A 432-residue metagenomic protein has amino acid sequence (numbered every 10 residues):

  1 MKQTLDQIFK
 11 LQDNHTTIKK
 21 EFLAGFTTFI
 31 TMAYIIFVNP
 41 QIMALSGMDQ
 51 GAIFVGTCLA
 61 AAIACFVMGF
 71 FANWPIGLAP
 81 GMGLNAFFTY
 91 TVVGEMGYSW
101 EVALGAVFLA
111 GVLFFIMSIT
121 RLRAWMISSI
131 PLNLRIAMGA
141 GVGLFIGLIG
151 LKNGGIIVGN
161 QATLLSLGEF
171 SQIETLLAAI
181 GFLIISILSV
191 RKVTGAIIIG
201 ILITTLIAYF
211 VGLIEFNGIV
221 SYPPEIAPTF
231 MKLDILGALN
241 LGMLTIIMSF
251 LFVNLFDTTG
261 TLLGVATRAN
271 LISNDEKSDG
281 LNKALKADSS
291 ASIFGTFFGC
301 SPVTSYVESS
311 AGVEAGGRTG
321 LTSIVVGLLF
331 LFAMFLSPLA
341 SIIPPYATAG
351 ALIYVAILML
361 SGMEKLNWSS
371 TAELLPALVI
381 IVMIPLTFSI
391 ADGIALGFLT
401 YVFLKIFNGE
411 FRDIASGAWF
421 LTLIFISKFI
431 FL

Functional and structural regions predicted by a protein language model:
M1-A52, L165-L167, I199-N282, L423-S427: Helix-loop-helix hairpins and the membrane-proximal interhelical loops of multi-pass alpha-helical transport proteins
K2-N39, A60, P80-G139, T267-M363: Helix-loop-helix junctions within the multi-pass membrane cores of secondary transporters/permeases
F22, I42, M126, G195 (+3 more regions): Residue-level signature of catalytic and energy-coupling elements of molecular machines, predominantly ATP/GTP-dependent
Q41-I53, T91-V102, L241-L244, P344 (+1 more regions): Helix-coil boundary and interhelical linker segments in multi-pass alpha-helical membrane proteins
G47-F66: Loop-to-helix transition at the N-terminal end of transmembrane alpha-helices
A64-G77, S186-K192, F250-D257, D288-F298 (+3 more regions): Transmembrane alpha-helix interface/packing and boundary motifs in multi-pass membrane proteins, characterized by
P75, T205, Y209, G316: Conserved, well-structured core segments that form the ligand-binding/active-site neighborhood of functional domains
M96-F210, I214, I324-L432: Membrane-embedded alpha-helical modules
